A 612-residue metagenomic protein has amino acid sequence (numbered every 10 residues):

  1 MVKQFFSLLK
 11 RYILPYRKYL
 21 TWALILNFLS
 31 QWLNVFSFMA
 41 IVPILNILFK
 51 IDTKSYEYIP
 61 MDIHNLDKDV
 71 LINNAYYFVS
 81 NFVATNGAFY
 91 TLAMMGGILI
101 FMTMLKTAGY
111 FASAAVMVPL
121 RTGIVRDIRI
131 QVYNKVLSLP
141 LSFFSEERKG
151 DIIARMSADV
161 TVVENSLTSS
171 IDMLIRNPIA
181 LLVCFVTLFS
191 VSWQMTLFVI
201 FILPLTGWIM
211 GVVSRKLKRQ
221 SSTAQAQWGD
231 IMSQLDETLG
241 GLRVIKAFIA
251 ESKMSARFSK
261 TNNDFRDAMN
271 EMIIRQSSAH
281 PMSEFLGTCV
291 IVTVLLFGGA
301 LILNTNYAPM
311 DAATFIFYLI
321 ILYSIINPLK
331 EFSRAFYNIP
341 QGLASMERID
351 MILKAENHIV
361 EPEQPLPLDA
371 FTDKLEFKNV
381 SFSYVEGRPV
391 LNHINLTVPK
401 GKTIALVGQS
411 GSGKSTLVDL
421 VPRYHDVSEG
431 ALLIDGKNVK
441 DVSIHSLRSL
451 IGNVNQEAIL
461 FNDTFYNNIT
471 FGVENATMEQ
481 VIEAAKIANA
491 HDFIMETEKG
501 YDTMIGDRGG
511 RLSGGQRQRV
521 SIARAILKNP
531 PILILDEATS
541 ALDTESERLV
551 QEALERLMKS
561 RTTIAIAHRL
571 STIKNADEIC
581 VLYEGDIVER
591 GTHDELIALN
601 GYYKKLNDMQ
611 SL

Functional and structural regions predicted by a protein language model:
M1-I41, L48-L99, L105, A112-M117 (+10 more regions): Membrane-integrated ABC transporters
V2, L33-V42, N46, A93-M94 (+13 more regions): Juxtamembrane helix-loop junctions of ABC transporter transmembrane domains
L14-R17, L141-S142, A158-L167, I171 (+8 more regions): An intracellular "coupling" helix at the cytosolic face of ABC transporter transmembrane type-1 domains
W22-L29, D172-T223, L296-M310, N327: Transmembrane helices of ABC transporter permease
P119, D151, R155, S166 (+6 more regions): N-terminal turn
V136, F258, F377-N379: Conserved catalytic Walker-motif region of ABC-type ATPase nucleotide-binding domains
T187-F201, R275, A279-E347, I352-L353: Helix-loop-helix
P362, L368-L612: ABC-type nucleotide-binding domain
